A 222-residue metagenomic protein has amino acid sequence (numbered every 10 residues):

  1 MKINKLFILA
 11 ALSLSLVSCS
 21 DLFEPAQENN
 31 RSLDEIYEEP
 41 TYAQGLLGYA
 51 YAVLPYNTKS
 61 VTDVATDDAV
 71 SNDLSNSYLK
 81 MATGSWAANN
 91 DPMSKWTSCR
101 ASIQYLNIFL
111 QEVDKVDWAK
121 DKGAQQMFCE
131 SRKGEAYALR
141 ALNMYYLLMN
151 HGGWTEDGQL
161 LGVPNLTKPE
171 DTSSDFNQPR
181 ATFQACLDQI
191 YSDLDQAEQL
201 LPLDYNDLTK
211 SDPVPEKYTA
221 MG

Functional and structural regions predicted by a protein language model:
M1-V17: Sec-dependent bacterial lipoprotein signal peptides
I3, C19-T66: Membrane-proximal, proline-rich intrinsically disordered regions
L6, C99-S102, M221: Residues that define the transmembrane beta-barrel architecture of outer-membrane proteins
I36-Y37, V64, V163-L166, L201: Short clusters of hydrophobic/aromatic residues that line enzyme substrate/ligand-binding pockets
Q44, Y78-G153, D175-D188, S192-T209 (+1 more regions): Conserved, well-structured interaction surfaces
V64-W86: Short alpha-helical hairpin
W154-P169: Short, flexible, mixed-charge acidic loops at enzyme active sites
D212-G222: Amphipathic alpha-helical protein-interaction segments enriched in hydrophobic
